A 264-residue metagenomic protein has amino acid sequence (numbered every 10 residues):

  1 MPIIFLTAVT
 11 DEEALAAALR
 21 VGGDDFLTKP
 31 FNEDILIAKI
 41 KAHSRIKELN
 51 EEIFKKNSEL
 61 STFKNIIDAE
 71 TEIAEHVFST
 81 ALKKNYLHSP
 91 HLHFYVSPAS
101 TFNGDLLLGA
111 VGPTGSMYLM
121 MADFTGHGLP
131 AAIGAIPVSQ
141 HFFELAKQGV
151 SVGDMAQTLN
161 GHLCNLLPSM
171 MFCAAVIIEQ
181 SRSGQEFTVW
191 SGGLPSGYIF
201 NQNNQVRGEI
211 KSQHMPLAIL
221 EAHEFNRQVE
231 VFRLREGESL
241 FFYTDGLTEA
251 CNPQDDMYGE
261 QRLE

Functional and structural regions predicted by a protein language model:
M1-P2: His-Asp phosphorelay/catalytic-motif detector in bacterial-type signaling
E12, N32-I37, A42-H43, C173: Conserved two-component signaling phosphotransfer/partner-docking surface
A14-L19: Residue preferences within the helical output face of two-component receiver
T28-K29: A Lys-centered signature of the CheY-like receiver
K39-F63, I67, D256, E260: Interdomain signal-transducing alpha-helical coiled-coil linkers
K56-F241: … and, occasionally, acidic/histidine-rich disordered N-termini of signaling adaptors
